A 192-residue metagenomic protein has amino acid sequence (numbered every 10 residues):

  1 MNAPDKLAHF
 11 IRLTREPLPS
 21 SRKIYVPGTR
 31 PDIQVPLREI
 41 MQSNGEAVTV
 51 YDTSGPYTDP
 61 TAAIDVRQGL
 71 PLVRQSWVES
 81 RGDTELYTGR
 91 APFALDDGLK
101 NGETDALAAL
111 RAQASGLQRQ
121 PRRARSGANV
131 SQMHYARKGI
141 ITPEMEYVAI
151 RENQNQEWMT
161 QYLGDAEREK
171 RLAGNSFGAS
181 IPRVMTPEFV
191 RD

Functional and structural regions predicted by a protein language model:
M1-D192: Non-catalytic terminal accessory/regulatory regions of metabolic enzymes
